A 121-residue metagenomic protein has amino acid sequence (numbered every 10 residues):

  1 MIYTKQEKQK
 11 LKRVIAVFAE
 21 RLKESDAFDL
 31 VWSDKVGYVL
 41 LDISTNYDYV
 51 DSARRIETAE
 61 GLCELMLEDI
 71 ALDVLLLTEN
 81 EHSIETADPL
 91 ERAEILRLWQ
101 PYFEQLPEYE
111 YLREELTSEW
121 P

Functional and structural regions predicted by a protein language model:
M1-A27, E114, E119: Negatively charged, low-complexity tracts enriched in Asp/Glu with abundant Ser/Thr
W32-R113: Acidic, low-complexity, intrinsically disordered interaction modules
